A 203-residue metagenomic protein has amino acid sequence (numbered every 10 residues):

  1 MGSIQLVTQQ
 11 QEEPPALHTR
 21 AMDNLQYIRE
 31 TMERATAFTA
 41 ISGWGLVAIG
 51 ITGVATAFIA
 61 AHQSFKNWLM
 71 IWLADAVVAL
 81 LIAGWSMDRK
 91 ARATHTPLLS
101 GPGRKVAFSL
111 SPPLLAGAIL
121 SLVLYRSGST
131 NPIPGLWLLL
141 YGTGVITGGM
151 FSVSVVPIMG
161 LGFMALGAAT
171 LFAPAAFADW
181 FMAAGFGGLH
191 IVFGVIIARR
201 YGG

Functional and structural regions predicted by a protein language model:
G2-I49: Cytosol/matrix-facing amphipathic helices and coiled-coil assembly/linker segments of eukaryotic membrane proteins
P14-Q26, I49-A61, A79-M87, S109 (+2 more regions): Hydrophobic alpha-helical transmembrane segments
R34, A83-S100, T143-F151, G194-Y201: C-terminal ends of transmembrane helices
T36-V123: Selected alpha-helical membrane-embedding segments in polytopic membrane proteins
G50-A60, A79-A83, L114-A118, L138-Y141 (+4 more regions): Helical transmembrane-bundle signal
F65-L73, T130-G135, V155-M159, A176-A183: Short, aromatic-rich membrane-interface segments at the entry and exit of alpha-helical transmembrane domains
L98-P102, V106, L110-M159: Membrane-proximal helix-loop-helix units in multi-pass membrane proteins
T147-G203: Terminal transmembrane helical module of multi-pass membrane proteins
